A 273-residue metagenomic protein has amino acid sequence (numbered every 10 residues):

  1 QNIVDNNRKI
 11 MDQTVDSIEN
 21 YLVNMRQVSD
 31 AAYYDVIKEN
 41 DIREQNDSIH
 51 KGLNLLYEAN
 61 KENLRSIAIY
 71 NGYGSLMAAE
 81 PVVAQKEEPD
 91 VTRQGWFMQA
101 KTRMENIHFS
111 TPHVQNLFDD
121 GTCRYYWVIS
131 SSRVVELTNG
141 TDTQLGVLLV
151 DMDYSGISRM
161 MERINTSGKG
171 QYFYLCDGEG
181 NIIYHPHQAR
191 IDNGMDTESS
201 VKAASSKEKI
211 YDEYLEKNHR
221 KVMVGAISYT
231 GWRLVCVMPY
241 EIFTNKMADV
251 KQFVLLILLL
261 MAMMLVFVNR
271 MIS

Functional and structural regions predicted by a protein language model:
Q1-I42: Juxtamembrane extracytoplasmic/periplasmic/luminal helical "stalk" adjacent to the first N-terminal
H50-E58, V83, V147-R190: Solvent-exposed, extracytoplasmic
E58-N63, Y73-M152: Extracytoplasmic/periplasmic ligand-binding sensor regions of membrane-associated signaling proteins
Y70-V82, G180-P186, M223-G225: Amphipathic coiled-coil signal-relay and dimerization helices
D90, S110-G121, H187, D192-N193 (+1 more regions): Short loop/turn segments at beta-alpha junctions that line or gate ligand-sensing/allosteric surfaces
G95-I107, T197-Y214: Soluble sensory domains of the PAS superfamily and closely related sensory modules
D119-L148, R159, T166-K169, L215-G231 (+1 more regions): Extracytoplasmic
R233-S273: Cytoplasm-proximal transmembrane signaling helix
